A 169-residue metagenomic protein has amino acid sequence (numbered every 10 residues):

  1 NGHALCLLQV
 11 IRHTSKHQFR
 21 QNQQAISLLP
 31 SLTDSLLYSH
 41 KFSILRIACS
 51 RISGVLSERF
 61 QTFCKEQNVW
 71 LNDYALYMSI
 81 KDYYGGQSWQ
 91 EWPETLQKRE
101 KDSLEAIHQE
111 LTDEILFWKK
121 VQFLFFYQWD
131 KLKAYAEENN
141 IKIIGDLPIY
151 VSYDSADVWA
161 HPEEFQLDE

Functional and structural regions predicted by a protein language model:
N1-E169: Catalytic cores of glycan-processing enzymes that make or break glycosidic bonds
